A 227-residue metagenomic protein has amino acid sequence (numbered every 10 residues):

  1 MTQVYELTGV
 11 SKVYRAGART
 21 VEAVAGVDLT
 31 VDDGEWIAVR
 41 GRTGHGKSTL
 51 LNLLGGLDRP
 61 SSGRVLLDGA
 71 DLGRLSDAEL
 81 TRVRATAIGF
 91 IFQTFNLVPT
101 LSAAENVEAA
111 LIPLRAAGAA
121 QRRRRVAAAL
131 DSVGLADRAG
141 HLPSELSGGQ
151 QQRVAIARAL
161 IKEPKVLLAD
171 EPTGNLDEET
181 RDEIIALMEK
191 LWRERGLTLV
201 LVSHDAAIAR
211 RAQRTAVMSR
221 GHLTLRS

Functional and structural regions predicted by a protein language model:
M1-T2, S227: Short, low-complexity, intrinsically disordered N-terminal peptides in bacterial proteins
V4-S219: ABC family nucleotide-binding domain
R220-R226: Conserved switch/coupling elements of ABC/ABC-like ATPase nucleotide-binding domains
